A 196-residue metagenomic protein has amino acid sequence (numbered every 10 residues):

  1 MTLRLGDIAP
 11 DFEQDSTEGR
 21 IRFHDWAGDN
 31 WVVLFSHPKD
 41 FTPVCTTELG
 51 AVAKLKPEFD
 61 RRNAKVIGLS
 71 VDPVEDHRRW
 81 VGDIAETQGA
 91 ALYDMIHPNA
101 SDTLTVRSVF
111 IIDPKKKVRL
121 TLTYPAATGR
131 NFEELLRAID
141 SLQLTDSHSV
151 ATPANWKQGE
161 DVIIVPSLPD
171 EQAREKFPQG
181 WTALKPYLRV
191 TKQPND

Functional and structural regions predicted by a protein language model:
M1-D196: Chalcogenol-based redox active-site neighborhoods
